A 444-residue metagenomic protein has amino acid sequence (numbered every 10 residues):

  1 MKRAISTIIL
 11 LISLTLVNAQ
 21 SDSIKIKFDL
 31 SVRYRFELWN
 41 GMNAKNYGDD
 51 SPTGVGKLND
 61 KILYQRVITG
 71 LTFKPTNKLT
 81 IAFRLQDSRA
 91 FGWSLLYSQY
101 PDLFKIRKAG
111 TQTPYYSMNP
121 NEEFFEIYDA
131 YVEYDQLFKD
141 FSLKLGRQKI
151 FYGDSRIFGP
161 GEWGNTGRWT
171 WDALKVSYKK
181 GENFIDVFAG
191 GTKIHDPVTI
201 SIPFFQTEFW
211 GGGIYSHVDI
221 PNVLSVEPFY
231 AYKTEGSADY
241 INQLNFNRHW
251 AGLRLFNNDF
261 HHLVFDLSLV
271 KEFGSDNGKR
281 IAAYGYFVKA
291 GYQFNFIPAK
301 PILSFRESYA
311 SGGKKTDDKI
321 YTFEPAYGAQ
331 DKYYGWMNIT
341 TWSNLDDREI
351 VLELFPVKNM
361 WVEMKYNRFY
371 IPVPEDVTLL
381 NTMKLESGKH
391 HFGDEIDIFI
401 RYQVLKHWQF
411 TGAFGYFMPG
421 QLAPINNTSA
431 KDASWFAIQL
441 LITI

Functional and structural regions predicted by a protein language model:
K2-L10: Sec-dependent signal peptide recognition, specifically the positively charged N-region followed immediately by
L10-N18: Hydrophobic h-region of N-terminal signal peptides that target proteins for export in Gram-negative bacteria
A19-R147, W171-Y178, I185, V218 (+6 more regions): Beta-barrel outer-membrane channel/assembly domains of diderm bacteria
R33-R35, Q86, G190-T192, A231-K233 (+2 more regions): Active-site beta-loop-alpha junctions enriched in small/polar residues
N40-Y47, S94-Q99, S155-E162, H195-F204 (+5 more regions): Outer-membrane beta-barrel translocator domains and adjoining extracellular loop/strand segments of Gram-negative
N165-S177, W210-G211: Acidic, His- and aromatic-enriched active-site or binding-groove loops in soluble protein domains that engage sugars
Y178, E182-L267: Internal metal/ion-chelating core segments
R280-Y327, I339-T340: Long, well-ordered mid-to-C-terminal structural blocks that present hydrophobic/aromatic surfaces
